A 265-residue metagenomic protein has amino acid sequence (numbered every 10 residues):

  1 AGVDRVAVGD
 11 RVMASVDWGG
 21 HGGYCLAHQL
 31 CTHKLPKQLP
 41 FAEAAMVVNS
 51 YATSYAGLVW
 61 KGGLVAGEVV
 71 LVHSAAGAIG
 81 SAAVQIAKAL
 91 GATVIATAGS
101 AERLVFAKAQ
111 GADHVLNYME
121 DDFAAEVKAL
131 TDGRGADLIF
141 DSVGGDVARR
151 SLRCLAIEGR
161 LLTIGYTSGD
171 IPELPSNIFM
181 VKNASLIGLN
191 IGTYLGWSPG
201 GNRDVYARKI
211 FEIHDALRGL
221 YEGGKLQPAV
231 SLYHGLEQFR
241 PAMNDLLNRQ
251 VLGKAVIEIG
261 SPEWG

Functional and structural regions predicted by a protein language model:
A1-G19: Glycine-rich beta-strand-centered segment in the early N-terminal region that forms part of a ligand/cofactor-binding
R11, A45-D121: Mid-domain Rossmann-like dinucleotide-binding core that forms the NAD(H)/NADP(H) cofactor-binding site
R11, V69, T93, L138 (+2 more regions): Short glycine-centered segments of the SAM/dcSAM-binding site in methyltransferase folds
V16-Q29: A structural motif shared across PLP-dependent enzymes of the aminotransferase-like
S74-A75, V143, Y166: NAD(P)H cofactor-binding loop motif with strongest signal on the N-terminal glycine-rich segment
D122-G133: Short amphipathic alpha-helix with an adjacent loop that forms part of the alpha/beta core around
D146-K225, A255-G265: Glycine-rich phosphate-binding loop and adjacent beta-alpha segment of Rossmann(oid) nucleotide-cofactor-binding
